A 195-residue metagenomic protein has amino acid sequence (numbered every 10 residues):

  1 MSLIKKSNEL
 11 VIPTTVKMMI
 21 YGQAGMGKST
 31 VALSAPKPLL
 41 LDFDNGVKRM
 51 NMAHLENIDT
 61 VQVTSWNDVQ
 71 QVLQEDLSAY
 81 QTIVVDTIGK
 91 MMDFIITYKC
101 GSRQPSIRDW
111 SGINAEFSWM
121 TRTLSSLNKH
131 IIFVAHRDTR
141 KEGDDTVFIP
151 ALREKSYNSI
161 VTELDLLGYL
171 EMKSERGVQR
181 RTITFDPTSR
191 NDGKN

Functional and structural regions predicted by a protein language model:
S2-V85, G89-K90, F94: Conserved P-loop
L10, T30-A32, T123-L124, Y157-V161 (+1 more regions): A general structural signal for short secondary-structure junctions and capping/turn motifs
L41-F43, V134, L170: Generic beta-sheet signal
L73, T121-L124, L164: Hydrophobic, Leu/Ile/Phe/Ala-enriched alpha-helical segments that form helix-helix packing faces
T82, T87-S159: P-loop NTPase motor core
R140-N195: Conserved GTP-binding G-domain of TRAFAC-class P-loop NTPases and closely related GTPase folds
